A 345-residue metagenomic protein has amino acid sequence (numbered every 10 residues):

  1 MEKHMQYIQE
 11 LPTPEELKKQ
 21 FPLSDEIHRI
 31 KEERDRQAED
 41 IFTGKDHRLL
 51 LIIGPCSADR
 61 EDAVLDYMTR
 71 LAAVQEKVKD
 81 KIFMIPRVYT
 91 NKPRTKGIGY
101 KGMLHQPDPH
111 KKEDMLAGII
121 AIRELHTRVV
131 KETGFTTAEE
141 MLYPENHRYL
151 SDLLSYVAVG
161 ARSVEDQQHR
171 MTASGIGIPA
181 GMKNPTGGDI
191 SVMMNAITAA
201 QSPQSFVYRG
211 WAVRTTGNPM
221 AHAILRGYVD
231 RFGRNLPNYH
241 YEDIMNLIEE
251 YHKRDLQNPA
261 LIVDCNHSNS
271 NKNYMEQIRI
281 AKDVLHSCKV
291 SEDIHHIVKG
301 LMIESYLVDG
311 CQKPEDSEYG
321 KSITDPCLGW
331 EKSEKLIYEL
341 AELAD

Functional and structural regions predicted by a protein language model:
M1-T43: N- or domain-start disorder-to-order transition segments that initiate the globular core
E2, M68, K81-I244, H267-S268 (+6 more regions): Active-site-facing alpha/beta catalytic cores
E39-H47, K253-N258: Glycine-rich phosphate/diphosphate-binding loops that line cofactor/substrate pockets in enzymes
L50-A63, D325: Conserved phosphate/anionic-ligand binding catalytic regions in large, soluble enzymes, centered on
G54, V263, G329: Conserved, mostly hydrophobic/aromatic
L247-K253: Redox- and metal-dependent alpha/beta enzyme cores, enriched for Fe-S-associated oxidoreductases and cofactor-handling
Y306-A344: Internal helix-turn-beta structural module
